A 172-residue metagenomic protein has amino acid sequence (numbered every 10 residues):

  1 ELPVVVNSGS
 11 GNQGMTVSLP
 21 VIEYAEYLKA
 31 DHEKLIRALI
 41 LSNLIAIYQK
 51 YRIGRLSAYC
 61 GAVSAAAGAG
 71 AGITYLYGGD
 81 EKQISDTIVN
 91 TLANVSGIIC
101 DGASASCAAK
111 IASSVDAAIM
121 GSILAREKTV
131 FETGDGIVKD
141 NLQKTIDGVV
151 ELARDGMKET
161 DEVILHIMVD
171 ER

Functional and structural regions predicted by a protein language model:
E1-V6, A46-L56, I99-S104: Glycine/charged-rich beta-loop-alpha catalytic/anionic-binding loops adjacent to active sites
L2-S18, C60-S64: Conserved phosphate/anionic-ligand binding catalytic regions in large, soluble enzymes, centered on
G14-A30, G70-G78: Alpha-helical support elements that line or immediately flank enzyme active sites and cofactor-binding pockets
G14-S18, H32, I36-L39, V63 (+1 more regions): Conserved structured core elements
D31-Q49, V89-G97: Acidic-glycine-rich active-site phosphate/pyrophosphate-binding loop
G54-C60, S64-S85: C-terminal structural cap/anchor segments
L76-R172: Functionally critical mobile loop/hinge segments
